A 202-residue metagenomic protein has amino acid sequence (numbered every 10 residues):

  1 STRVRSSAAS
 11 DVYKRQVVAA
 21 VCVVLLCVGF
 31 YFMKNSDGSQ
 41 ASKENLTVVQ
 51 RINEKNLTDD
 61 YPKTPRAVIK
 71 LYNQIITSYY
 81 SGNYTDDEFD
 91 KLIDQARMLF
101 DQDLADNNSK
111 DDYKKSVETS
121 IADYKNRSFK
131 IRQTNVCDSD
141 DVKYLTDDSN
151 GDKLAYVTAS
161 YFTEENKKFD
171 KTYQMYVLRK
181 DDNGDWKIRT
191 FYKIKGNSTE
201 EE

Functional and structural regions predicted by a protein language model:
S1-A9, Y13: Single conserved hydrophobic/aromatic residue that forms the stacking wall/gate of nucleotide- or nucleobase-binding
R5, G151-K153, D170: Residue-level preference for beta-strand/loop junctions
V17-Y31: Hydrophobic membrane-insertion alpha-helices, especially the h-region of bacterial N-terminal signal peptides
Y31-N56: Long, hydrophobic/aromatic N-terminal blocks
G38-T47, F169-E202: Short beta-strand edge/turn micro-motifs at domain boundaries
V48-S128: Core segments of small alpha/beta cavity-forming domains
D111-Y113, A159-T163, Y176, T190-K193: A mature extracytoplasmic/lumenal domain signature
S116-E165: Surface-exposed, charged secondary-structure patches
